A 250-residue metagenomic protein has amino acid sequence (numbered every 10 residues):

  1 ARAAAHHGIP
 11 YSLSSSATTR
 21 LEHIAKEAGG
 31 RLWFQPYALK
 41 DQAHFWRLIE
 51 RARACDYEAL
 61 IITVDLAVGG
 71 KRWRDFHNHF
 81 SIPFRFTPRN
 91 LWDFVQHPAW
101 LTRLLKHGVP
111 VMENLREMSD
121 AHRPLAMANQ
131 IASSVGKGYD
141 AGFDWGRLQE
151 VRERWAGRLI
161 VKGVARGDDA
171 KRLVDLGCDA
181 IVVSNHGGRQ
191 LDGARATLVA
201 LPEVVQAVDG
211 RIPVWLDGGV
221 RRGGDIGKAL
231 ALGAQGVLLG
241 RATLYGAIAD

Functional and structural regions predicted by a protein language model:
A1, D179-I181, V204: Intervening/peripheral non-core polypeptide segments
A1-D175, G187-Q190: Active-site entrance/lid segments in N-terminal catalytic domains of soluble metabolic enzymes
R47-I49, A165-G177, V204-L216, V220-Q235: Catalytic cores of alpha/beta
I61, I160-V161, V182, W215 (+1 more regions): Structured core elements
V64-G70, D179-A194, I226-D250: Glycine-rich phosphate-binding active-site loops on the catalytic face of alpha/beta enzymes
K162, H186-G187, V214-V220, R241: Glycine-rich beta-strand-to-loop/alpha-helix junction loops that act as flexible
A196-L201: Charged helix-capping and loop-helix junction motifs
